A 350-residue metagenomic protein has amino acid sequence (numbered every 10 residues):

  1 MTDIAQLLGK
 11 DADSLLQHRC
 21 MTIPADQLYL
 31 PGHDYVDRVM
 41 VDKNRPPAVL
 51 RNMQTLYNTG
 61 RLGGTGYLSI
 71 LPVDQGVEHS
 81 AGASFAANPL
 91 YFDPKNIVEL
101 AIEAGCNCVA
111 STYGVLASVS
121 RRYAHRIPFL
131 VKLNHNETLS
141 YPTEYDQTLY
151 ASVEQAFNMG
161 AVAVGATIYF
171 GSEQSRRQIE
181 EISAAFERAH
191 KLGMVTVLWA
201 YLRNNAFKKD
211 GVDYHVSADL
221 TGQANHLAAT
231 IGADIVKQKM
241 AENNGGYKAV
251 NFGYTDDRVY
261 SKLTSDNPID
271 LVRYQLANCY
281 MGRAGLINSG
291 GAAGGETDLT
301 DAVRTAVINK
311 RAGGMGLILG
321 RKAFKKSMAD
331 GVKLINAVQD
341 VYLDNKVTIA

Functional and structural regions predicted by a protein language model:
M1-H79, S84, A117-R126, Y274: N-terminal amphipathic alpha-helix/helix-capping segment at the start of soluble metabolic enzymes
I23-L30, G63, G76-V109, G114-I287 (+4 more regions): Alpha/beta enzyme core
K43, S265, G295-E296, M328: Hydrophobic alpha-helical scaffolding
S289-G291: PDZ domains - specifically the beta-sandwich core and the conserved carboxylate-binding loop
T297-V303, S327-N336: Histidine/acidic-residue-rich catalytic or RNA/ligand-binding cores of hydrolases and nuclease-related proteins
R321-S327: A short, acidic, flexible beta-alpha connecting loop/helix-capping segment that sits on the rim of active
